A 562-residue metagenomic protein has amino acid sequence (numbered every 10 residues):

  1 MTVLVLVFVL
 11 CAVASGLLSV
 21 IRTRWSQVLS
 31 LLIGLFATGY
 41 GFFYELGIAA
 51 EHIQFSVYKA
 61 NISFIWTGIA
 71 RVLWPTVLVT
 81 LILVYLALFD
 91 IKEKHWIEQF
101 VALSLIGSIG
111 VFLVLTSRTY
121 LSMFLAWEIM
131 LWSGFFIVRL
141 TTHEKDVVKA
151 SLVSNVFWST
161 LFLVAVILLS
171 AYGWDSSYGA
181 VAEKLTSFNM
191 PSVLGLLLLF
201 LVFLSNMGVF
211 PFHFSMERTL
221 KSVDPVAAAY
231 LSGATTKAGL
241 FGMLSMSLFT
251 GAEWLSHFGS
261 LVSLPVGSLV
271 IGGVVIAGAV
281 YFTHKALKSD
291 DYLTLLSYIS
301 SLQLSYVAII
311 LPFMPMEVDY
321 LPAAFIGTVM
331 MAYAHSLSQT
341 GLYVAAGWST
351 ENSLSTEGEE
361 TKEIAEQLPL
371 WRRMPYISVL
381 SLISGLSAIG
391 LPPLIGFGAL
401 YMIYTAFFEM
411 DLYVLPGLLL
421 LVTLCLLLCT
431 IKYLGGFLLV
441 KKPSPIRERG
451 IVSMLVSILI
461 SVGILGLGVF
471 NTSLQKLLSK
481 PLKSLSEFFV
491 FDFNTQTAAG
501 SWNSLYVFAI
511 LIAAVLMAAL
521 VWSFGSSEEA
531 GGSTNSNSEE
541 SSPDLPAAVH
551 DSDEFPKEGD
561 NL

Functional and structural regions predicted by a protein language model:
M1-L6, V13-A102, G179-E183, L477-F488 (+1 more regions): Transmembrane helix-loop-helix hairpins at membrane boundaries of multipass inner-membrane proteins
V3-V20, L31-L46, W74-D90, G107-V111 (+5 more regions): Central hydrophobic cores of alpha-helical transmembrane segments in multi-pass inner-membrane proteins across all
R22-W25, A102-S192, H284-K362: Alpha-helical multi-pass transmembrane bundles of energy-transducing inner-membrane proteins
F55, D146-V147, V193, L198-L269 (+6 more regions): Short helix-boundary/re-entrant hairpin motifs in multi-pass inner-membrane proteins
V57-L73, K184-L196, V262-S268, Y333 (+2 more regions): Short aromatic-rich membrane-water interface segments that cap or initiate transmembrane helices in multi-pass membrane
F210, S336-A345, Y413-E448, L511-A514 (+1 more regions): Predominantly late transmembrane helices and immediately cytosolic-facing juxtamembrane segments
L231, R447-E448, V452-L562: Membrane-interface and transmembrane segments of multi-pass membrane proteins
S247, V307-D319, A324, A399-P416: Interfacial segments of multi-pass membrane proteins
